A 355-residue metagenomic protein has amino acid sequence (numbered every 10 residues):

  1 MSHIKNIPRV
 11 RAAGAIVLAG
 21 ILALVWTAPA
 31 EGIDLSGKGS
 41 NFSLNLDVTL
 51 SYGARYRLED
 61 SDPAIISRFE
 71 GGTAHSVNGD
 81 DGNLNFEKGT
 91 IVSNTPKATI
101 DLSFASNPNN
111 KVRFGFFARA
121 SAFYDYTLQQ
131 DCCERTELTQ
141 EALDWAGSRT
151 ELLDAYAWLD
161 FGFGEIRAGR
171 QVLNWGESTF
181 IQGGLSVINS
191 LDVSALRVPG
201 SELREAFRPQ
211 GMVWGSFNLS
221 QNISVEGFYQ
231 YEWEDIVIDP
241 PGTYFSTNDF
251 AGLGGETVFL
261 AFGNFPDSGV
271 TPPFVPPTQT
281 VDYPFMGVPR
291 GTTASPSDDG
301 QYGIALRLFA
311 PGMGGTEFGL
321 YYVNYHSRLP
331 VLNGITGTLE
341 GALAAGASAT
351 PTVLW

Functional and structural regions predicted by a protein language model:
T27-P29: N-terminal signal peptide c-region/cleavage motif recognized by signal peptidases
E31-L46, E59-S61, L102-F116, D160-R167 (+4 more regions): Short loop/turn motifs that connect adjacent beta-strands in outer-membrane beta-barrel proteins
G37-D80, F86, F116-A120: Transmembrane beta-strand segments of Gram-negative outer membrane beta-barrel proteins
F42, D80-G82, T90-A98, S148-L153 (+2 more regions): Residues that define the transmembrane beta-barrel architecture of outer-membrane proteins
V48, P96-F104, D154-F161, V213-F217 (+2 more regions): Residues on the lipid-exposed face of transmembrane beta-strands in outer-membrane beta-barrel proteins
N83-K88, L138-L143, V198-S201, V288-T293: Extracellular loop and loop/strand-boundary signature of outer-membrane beta-barrel proteins
N110-V258, Y325: Outer membrane beta-barrel
L203-W355: Signature for the C-terminal beta-barrel architecture of outer-membrane proteins
